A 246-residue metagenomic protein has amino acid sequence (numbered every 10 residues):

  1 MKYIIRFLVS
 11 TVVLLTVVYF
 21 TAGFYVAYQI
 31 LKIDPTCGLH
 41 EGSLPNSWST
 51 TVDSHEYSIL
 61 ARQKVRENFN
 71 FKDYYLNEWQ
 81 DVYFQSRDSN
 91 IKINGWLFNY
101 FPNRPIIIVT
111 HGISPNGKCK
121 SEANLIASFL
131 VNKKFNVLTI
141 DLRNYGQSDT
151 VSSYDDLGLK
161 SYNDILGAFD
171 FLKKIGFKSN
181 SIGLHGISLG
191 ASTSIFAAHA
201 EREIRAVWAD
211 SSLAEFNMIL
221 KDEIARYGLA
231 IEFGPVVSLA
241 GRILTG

Functional and structural regions predicted by a protein language model:
M1-K72: N-terminal targeting or regulatory segments adjacent to alpha/beta-hydrolase or S9 domains
S58-P102: N-terminal cap/lid segment of alpha/beta-hydrolase-fold proteins
R104-G112: Short beta-strand element of the alpha/beta-hydrolase
I113-S128, L142: The serine-hydrolase catalytic nucleophile loop
A127-D149: Conserved alpha/beta-hydrolase
D155-G176: Alpha/beta-hydrolase active-site loop
G176-S188: Alpha/beta-hydrolase fold nucleophile elbow
F196-G246: Hydrolase active-site cap/lid region
